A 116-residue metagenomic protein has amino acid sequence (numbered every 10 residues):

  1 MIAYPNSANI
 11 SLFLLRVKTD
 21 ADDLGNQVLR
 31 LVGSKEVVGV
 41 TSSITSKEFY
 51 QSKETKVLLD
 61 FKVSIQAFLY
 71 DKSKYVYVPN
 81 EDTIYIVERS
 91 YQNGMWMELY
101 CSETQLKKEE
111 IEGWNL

Functional and structural regions predicted by a protein language model:
M1-V28: Active-site-proximal polar cores
Q27-L116: Short, conserved turn/kink motifs that form compact alpha/beta structural patches or helix kinks used as
